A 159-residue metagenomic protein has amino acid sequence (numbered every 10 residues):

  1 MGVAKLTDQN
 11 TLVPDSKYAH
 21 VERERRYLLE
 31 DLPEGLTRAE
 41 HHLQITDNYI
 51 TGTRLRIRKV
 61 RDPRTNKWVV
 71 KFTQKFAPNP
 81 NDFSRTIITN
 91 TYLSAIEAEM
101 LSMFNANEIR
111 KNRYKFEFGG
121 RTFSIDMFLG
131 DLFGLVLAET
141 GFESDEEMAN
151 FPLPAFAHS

Functional and structural regions predicted by a protein language model:
G2-S159: Phosphate-end processing signature that detects enzymes handling 5′-triphosphorylated RNA and polyphosphate
